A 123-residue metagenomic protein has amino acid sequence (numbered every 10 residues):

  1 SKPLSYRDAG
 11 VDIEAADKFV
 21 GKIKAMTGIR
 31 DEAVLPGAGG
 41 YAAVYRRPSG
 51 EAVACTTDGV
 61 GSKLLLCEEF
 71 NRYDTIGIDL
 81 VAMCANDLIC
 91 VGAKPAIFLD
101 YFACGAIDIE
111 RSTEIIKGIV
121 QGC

Functional and structural regions predicted by a protein language model:
S1-P36: N-terminal amphipathic/basic leader segments beginning at the initiator methionine
A25-C123: Glycine-rich phosphate/pyrophosphate-binding loop regions near the starts of catalytic domains
